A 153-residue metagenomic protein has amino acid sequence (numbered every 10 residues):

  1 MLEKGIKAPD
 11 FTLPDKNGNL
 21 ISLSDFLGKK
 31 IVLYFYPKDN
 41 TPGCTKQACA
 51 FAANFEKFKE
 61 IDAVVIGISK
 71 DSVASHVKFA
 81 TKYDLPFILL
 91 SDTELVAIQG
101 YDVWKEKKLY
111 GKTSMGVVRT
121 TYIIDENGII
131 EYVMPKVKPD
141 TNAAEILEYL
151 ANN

Functional and structural regions predicted by a protein language model:
M1-N153: Chalcogenol-based redox active-site neighborhoods
